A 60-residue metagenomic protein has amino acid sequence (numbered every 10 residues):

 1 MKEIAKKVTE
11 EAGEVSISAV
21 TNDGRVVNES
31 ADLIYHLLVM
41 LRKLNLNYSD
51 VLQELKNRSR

Functional and structural regions predicted by a protein language model:
M1-S30, I34-R60: Flexible "arm" and connector segments at domain edges
